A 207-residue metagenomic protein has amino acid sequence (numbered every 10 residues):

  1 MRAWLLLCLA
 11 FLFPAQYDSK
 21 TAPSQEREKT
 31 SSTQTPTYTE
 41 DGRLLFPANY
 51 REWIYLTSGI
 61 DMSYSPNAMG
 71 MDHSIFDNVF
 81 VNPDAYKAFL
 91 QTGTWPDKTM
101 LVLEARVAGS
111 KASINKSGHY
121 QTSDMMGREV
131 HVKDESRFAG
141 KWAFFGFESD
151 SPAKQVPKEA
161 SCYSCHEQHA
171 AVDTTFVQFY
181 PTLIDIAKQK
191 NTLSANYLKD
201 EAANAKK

Functional and structural regions predicted by a protein language model:
W4-A15: Bacterial N-terminal signal peptides
A15-E26: Signal peptide processing junction and immediate N-terminal pro/mature segment of secreted/exported proteins
R27-T30, P36-T39, F46-I54, S58 (+3 more regions): Sequence context surrounding c-type heme c attachment/ligation sites in exported
S65-A68: Acidic, aliphatic-rich amphipathic alpha-helical segments
H73-Y86: Short, structured beta-strand/loop micro-motifs enriched in basic residues and often containing a Trp
